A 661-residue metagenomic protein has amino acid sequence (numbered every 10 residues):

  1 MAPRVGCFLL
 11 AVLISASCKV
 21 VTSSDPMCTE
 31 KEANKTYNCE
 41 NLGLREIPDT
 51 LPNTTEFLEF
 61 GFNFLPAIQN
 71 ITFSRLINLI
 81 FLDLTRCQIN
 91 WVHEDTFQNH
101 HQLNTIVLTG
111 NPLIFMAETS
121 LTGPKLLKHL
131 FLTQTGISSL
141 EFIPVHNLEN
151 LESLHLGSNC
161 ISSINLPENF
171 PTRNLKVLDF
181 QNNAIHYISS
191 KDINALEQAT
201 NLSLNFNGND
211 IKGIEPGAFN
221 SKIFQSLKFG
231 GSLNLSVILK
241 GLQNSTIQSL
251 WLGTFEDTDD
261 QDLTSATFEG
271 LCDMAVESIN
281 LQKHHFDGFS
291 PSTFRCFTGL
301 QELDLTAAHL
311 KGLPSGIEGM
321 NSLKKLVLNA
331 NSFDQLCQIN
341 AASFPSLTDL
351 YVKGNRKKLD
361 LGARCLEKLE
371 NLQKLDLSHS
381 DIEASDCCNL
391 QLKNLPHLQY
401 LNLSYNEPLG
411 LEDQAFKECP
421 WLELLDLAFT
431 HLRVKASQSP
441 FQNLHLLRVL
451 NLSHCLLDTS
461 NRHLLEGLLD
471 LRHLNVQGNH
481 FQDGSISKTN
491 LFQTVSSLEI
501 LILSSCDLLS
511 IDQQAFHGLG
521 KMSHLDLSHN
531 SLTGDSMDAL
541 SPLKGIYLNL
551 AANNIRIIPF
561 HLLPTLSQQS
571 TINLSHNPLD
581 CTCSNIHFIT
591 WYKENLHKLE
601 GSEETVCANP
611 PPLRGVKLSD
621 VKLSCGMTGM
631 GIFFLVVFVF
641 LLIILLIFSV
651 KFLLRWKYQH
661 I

Functional and structural regions predicted by a protein language model:
A2-I661: Extracellular leucine-rich repeat
